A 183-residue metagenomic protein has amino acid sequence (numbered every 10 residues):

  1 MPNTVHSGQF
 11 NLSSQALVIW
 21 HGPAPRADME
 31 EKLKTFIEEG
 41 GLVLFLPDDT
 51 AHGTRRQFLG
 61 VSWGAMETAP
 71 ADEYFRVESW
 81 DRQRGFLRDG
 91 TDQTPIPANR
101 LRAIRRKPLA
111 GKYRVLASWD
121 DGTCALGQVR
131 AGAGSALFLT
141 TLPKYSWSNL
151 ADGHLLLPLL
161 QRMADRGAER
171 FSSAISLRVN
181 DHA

Functional and structural regions predicted by a protein language model:
M1-A183: A conserved amphipathic helix/loop scaffold that creates a polar/acidic microenvironment used either to coordinate
